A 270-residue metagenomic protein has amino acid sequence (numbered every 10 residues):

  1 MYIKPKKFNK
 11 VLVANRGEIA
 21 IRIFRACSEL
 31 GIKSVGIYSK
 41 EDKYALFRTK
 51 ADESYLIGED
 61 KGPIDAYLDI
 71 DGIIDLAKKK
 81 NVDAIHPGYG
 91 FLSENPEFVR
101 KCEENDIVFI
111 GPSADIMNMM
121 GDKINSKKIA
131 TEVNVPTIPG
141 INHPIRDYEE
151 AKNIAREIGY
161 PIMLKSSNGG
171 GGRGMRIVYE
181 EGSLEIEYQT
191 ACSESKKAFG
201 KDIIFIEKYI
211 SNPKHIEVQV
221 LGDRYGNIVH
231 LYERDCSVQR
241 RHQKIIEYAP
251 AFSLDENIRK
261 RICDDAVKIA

Functional and structural regions predicted by a protein language model:
M1-A270: N-terminal beta-alpha lobe that positions the nucleotide/phosphoryl donor in ATP/NTP-coupled carboxylate activation
